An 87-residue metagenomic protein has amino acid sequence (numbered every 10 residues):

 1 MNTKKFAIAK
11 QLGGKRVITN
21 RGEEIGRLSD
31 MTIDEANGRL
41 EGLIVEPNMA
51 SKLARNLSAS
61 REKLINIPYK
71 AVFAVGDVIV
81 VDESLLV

Functional and structural regions predicted by a protein language model:
M1-V87: Peripheral interaction segments used for macromolecular assembly
